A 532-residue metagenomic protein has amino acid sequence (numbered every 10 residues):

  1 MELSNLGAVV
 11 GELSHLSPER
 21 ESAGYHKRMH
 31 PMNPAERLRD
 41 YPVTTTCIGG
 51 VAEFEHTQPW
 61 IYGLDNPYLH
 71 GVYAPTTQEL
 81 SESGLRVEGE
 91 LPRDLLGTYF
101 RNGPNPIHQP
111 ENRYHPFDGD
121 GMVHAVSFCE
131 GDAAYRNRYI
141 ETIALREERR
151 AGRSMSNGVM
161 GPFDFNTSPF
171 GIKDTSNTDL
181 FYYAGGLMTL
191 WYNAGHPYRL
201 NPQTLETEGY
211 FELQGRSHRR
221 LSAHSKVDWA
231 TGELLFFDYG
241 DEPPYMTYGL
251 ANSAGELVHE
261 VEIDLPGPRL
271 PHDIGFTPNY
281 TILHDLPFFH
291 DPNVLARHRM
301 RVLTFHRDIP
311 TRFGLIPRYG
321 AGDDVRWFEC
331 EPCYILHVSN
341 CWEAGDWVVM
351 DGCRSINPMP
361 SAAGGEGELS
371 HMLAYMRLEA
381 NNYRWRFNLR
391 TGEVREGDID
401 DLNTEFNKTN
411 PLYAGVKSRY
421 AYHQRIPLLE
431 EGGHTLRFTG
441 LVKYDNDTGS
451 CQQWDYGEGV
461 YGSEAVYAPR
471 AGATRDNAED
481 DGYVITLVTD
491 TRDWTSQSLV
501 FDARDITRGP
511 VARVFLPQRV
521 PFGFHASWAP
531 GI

Functional and structural regions predicted by a protein language model:
E2-L13, R20-I532: Beta-propeller domains
